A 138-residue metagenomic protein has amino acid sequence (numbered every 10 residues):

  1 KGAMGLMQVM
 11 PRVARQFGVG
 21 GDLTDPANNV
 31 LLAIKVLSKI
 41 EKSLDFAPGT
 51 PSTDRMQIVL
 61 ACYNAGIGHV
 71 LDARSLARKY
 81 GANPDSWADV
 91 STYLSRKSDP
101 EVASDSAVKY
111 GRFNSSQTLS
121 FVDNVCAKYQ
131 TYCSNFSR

Functional and structural regions predicted by a protein language model:
K1-Q16, K79: Short, surface-exposed glycine/acidic/tryptophan-bearing loops
R15-R138: Non-catalytic cell-wall polysaccharide-engagement segments
